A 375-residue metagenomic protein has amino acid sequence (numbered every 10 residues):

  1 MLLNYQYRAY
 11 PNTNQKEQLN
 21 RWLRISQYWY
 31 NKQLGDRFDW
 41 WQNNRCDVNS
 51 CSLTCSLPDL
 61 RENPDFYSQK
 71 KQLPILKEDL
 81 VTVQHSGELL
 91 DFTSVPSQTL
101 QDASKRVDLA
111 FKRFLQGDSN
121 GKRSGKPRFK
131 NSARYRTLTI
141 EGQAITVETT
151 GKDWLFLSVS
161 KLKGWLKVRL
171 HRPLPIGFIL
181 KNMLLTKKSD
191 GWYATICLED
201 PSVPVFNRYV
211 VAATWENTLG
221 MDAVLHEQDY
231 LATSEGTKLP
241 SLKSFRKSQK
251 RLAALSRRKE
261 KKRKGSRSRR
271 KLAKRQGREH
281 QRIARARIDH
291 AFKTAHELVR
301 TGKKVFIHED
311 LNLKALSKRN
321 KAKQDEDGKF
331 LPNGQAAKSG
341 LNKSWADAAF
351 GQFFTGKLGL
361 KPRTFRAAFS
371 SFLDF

Functional and structural regions predicted by a protein language model:
M1-L100: Gly/serine-rich nucleotide phosphate-binding loop at the start of the catalytic core of nucleotide/ADP-ribose-handling
L3, E17, K188-F375: Positively charged, helix-rich recognition surfaces that bind polyanionic ligands
R8, R106, F156, Y193-T195: Beta-strand secondary-structure signal
P11, K105, T146, F369-S370: Short stretches within intrinsically disordered, low-complexity N-terminal or propeptide regions
E17-G35, Q101, K105-K112, Q116 (+5 more regions): A broad, structural surface signal
L34-W41, F111, L115-K122, D200 (+1 more regions): Long, hydrophobic, amphipathic alpha-helical segments used as structural scaffolds
L57-K188, A337-K343, D347: Acidic carboxylate diad motif detector
